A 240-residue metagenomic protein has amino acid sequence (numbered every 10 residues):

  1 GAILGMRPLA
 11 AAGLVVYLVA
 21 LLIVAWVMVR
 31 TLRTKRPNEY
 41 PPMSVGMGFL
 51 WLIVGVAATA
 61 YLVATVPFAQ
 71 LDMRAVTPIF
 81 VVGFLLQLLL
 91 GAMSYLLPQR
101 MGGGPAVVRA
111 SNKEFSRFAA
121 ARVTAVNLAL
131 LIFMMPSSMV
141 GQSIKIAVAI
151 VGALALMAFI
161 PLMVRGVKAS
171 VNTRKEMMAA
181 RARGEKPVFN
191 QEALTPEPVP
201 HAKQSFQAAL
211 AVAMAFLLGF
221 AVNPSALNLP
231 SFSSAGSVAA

Functional and structural regions predicted by a protein language model:
G1-A240: Hydrophobic alpha-helical transmembrane segments of multi-pass integral membrane proteins
